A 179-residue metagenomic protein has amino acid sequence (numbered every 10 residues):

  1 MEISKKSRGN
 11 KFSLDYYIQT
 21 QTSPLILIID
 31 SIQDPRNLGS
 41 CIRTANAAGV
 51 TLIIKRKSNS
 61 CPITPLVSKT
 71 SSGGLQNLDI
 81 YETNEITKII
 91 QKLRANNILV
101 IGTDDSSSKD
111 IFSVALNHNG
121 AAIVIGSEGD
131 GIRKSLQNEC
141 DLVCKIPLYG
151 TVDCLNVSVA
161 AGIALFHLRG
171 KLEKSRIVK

Functional and structural regions predicted by a protein language model:
M1-K179: Post-transcriptional modification and biogenesis factors for structured RNAs of the translation apparatus
